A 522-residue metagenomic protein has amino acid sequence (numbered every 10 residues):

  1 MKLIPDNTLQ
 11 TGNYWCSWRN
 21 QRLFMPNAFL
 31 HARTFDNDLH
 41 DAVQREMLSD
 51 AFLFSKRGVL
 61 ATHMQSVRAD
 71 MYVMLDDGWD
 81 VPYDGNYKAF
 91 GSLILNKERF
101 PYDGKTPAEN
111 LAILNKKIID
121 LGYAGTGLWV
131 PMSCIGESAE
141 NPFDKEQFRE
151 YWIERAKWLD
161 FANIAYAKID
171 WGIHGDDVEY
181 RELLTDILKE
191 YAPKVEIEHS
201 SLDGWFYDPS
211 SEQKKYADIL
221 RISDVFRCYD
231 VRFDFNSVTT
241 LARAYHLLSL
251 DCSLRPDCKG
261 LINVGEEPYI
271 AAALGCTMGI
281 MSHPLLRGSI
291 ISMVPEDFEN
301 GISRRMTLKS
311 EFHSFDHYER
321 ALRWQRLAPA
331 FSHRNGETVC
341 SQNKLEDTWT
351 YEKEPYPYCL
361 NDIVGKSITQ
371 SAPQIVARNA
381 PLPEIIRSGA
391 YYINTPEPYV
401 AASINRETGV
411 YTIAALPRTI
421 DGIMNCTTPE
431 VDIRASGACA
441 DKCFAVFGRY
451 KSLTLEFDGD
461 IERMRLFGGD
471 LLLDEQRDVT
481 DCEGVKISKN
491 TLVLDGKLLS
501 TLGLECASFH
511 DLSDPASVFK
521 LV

Functional and structural regions predicted by a protein language model:
N7, N13-C16, L23-A42, L183-L492 (+2 more regions): Active-site-proximal substrate-binding groove within the catalytic cores of carbohydrate-active enzymes
W15, N20-V178: Aromatic-lined carbohydrate-binding/catalytic grooves of carbohydrate-active enzymes
A69, D77-Y83, T480, G496-A507: Short alpha-helical interface patches
E505-V522: Surface-exposed interaction regions enriched in Ser/Thr/Asp/Glu that occur as long low-complexity tracts or repetitive
